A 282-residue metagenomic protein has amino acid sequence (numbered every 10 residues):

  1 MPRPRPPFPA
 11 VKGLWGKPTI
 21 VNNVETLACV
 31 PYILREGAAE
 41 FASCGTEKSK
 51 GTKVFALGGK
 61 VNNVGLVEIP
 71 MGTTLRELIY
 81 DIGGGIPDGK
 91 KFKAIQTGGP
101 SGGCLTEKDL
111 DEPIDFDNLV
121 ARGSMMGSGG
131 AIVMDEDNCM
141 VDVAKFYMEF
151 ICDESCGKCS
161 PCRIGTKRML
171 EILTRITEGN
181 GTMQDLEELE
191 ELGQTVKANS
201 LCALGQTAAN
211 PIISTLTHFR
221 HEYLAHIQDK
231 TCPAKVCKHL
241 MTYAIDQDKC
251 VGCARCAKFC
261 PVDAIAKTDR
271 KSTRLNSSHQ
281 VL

Functional and structural regions predicted by a protein language model:
M1-M71, G83: Hydrophobic alpha-helical positions that pack around
M1-P6, P113-T242, Q247, K267-R270: Ferredoxin-type iron-sulfur electron-transfer modules in oxidoreductases and energy-metabolism complexes
G51-A56, S128-G130, V262: Short glycine-rich loop/turn motifs
V61-N63, M125, H239, C250 (+1 more regions): Short flexible coil/turn linkers enriched for glycine and charged/polar residues that connect secondary-structure
G72-P87: Short amphipathic, charge-patterned alpha-helical segments
I86-A121, T217: Terminal amphipathic helices with adjacent charged low-complexity linkers/tails
G157-S160, A203, V251-P261, R274: Cys/His/Pro-rich metal-binding microdomains
K271, L275-L282: Single conserved hydrophobic/aromatic residue that forms the stacking wall/gate of nucleotide- or nucleobase-binding
